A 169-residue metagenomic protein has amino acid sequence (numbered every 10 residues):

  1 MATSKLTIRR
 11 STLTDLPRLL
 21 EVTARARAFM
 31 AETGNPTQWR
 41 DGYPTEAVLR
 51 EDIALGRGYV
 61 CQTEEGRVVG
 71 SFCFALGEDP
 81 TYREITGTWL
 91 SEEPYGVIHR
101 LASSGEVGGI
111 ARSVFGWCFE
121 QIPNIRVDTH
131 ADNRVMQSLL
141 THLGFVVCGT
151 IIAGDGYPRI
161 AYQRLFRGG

Functional and structural regions predicted by a protein language model:
T7-E21: A short beta-loop-alpha structural element at the N-terminal edge of CoA-dependent acyl/N-acetyltransferase catalytic
R27-A47: Conserved GNAT-fold acetyl-CoA-binding loop/helix
A47-V60, E78-D79: A short helix-loop-beta-strand connector motif used in the catalytic cores of GNAT acetyltransferases and, in some
V60, R67-G77: Conserved beta-strand in the GNAT
C73-E106: Conserved acyl-donor/pantetheine-binding loop and adjacent beta-alpha core of acyl/acetyltransferases and related
S103-E120, S138-H142: Conserved acetyl-CoA-binding loop-helix of GNAT-fold acetyltransferases
Q121-D132: Conserved GNAT acetyl-CoA-binding A-motif
D128, V146-I160: Conserved catalytic-core motifs of GNAT/GCN5-like acyltransferases
